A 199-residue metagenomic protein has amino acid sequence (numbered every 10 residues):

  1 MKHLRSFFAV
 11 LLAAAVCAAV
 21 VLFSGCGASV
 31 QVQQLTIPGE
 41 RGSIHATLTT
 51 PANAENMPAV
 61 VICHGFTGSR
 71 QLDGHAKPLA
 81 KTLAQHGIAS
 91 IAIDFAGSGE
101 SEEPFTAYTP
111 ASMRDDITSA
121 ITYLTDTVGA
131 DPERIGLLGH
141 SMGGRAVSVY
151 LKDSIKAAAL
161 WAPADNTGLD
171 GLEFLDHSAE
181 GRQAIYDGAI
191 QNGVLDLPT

Functional and structural regions predicted by a protein language model:
C26-E55: N-terminal cap/lid segment of alpha/beta-hydrolase-fold proteins
Q34, I44, R145-A146, S154-T199: The alpha/beta-hydrolase serine catalytic core
M57, H64-S69: Active-site glycine-rich loops that stabilize anionic/oxyanionic intermediates across multiple enzyme folds
I62-G65, A92: Structural cue for short, hydrophobic secondary-structure segments
G68-A80, F95: The serine-hydrolase catalytic nucleophile loop
A80-E102: Conserved alpha/beta-hydrolase
A107-V128: Alpha/beta-hydrolase active-site loop
G129-S141: Alpha/beta-hydrolase fold nucleophile elbow
